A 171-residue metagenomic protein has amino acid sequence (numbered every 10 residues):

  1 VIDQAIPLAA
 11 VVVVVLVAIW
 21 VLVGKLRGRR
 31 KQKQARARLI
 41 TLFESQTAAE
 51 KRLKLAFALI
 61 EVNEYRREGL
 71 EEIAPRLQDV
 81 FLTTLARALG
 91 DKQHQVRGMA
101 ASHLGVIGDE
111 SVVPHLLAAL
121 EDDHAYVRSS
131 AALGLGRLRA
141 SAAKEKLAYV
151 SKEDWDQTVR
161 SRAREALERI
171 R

Functional and structural regions predicted by a protein language model:
V1-A37: N-terminal signal-anchor transmembrane alpha helix of single-pass membrane proteins, serving as the membrane-anchoring
A5, E50-A56, P75-G90, I107-E121 (+1 more regions): Amphipathic alpha-helical scaffolding segments comprising HEAT/armadillo-like alpha-solenoid repeats
G28-L53: Short juxtamembrane segments adjacent to a transmembrane helix
Q32, R52, R66-R67, R97 (+2 more regions): Residue-level detector of extended alpha-helical repeat arrays and alpha-solenoid scaffolds
A48, K92-Q93, D123-H124, W155-D156: Short inter-helical turns and helix N-cap capping residues of alpha-solenoid HEAT/ARM repeat scaffolds
L55, R66-L70, A100, A131-A132 (+1 more regions): Conserved hydrophobic register position within alpha-solenoid helical repeats
E72-R76, H103, G134-R137, S141 (+1 more regions): Core register positions within helices of long alpha-helical scaffolds
V80, Q95, S111, Y126 (+2 more regions): Structural detector for tandem alpha-solenoid helical repeats, activating at a conserved register within the helical
